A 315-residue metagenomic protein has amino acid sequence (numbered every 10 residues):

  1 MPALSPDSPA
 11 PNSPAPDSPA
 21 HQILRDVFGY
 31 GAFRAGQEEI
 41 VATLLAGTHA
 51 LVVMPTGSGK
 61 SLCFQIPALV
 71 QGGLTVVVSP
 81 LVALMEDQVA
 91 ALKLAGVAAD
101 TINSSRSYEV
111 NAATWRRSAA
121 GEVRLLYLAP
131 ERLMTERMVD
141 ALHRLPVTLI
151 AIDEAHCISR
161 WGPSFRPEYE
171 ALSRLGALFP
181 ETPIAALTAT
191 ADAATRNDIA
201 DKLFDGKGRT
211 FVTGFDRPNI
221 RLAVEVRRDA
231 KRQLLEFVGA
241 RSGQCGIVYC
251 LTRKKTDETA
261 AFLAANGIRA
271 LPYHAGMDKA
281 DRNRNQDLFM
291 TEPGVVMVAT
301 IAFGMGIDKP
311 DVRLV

Functional and structural regions predicted by a protein language model:
P2-P6, P14-V27, G31-A35, E39-L51 (+3 more regions): Helicase motor core with emphasis on the C-terminal RecA-like subdomain
C63, P67: Hydrophobic positions on the alpha1 helix immediately C-terminal to the Walker A/P-loop
